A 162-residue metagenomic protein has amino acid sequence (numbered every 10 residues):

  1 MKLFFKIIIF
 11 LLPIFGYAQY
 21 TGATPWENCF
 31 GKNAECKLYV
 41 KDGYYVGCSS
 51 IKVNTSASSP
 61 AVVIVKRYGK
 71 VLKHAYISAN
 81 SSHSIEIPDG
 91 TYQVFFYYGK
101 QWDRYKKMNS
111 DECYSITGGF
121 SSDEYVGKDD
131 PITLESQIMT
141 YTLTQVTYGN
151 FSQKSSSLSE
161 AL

Functional and structural regions predicted by a protein language model:
K2-F10: Sec-dependent signal peptide recognition, specifically the positively charged N-region followed immediately by
F10-A18: Hydrophobic h-region of N-terminal signal peptides that target proteins for export in Gram-negative bacteria
Q19-Y68, Y97-L162: Primarily secretory-pathway and cell-envelope proteins
Y45, E86-P88: Solvent-exposed loop and beta-edge segments used for protein-protein assembly and interaction
K73-S78: Short beta-strand segments within Ig-like beta-sandwich modules, predominantly Fibronectin type-III
N80-I85: Short, surface-exposed beta-strand/beta-hairpin micro-motifs centered on an aromatic residue
G90-V94: A short tyrosine-centered beta-strand micro-motif
